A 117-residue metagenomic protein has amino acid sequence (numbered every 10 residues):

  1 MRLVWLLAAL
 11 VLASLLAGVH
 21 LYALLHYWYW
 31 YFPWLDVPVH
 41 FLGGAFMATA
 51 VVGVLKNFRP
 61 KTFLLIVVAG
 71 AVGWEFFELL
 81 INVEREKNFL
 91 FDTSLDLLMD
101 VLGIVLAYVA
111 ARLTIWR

Functional and structural regions predicted by a protein language model:
M1-S94, V101-R117: Bulky hydrophobic segments
